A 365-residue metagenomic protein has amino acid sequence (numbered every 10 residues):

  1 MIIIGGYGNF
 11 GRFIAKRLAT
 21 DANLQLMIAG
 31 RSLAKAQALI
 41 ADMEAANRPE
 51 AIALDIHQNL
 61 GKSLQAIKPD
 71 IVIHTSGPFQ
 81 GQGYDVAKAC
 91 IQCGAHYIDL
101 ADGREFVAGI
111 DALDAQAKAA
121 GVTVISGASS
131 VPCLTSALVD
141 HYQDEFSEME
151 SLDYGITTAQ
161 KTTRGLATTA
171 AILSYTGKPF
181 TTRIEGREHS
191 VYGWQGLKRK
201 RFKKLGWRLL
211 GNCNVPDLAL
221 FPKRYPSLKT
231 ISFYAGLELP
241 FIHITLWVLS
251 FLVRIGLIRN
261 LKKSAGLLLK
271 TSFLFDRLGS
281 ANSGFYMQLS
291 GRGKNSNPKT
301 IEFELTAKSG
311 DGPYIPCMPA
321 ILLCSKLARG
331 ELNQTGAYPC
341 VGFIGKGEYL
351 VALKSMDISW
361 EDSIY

Functional and structural regions predicted by a protein language model:
M1-A19: N-terminal Rossmann NAD(P)H-binding glycine-rich loop of SDR-like oxidoreductase domains
I4, D144-S290, N297: Active-site-lining helix/loop region of Rossmann-like oxidoreductase modules
Y7, R31-L33, H57: Residues in the short beta-alpha loop(s) of Rossmann-like NAD(P)-binding domains
N23-K35: Conserved glycine-rich Rossmann-like NAD(P)H-binding loop of the short-chain dehydrogenase/reductase
Q25, L39-G109: NAD(P)H-binding glycine-rich loop region in Rossmannoid oxidoreductase-like domains and their noncatalytic homologs
A101-T123: Rossmann-fold NAD(P)-binding glycine/threonine-rich loop
A120-Q160: Adenosine-phosphate binding glycine-rich loop
L252-Y365: C-terminal active-site/capping subdomain that shapes the small-molecule cofactor and substrate pocket of enzyme
